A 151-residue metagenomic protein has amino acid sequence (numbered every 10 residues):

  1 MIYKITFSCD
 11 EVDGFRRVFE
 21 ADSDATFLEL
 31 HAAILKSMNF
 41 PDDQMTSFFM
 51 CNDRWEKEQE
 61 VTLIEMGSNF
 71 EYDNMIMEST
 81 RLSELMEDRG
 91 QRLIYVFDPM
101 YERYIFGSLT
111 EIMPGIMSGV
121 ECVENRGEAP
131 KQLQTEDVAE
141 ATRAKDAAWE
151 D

Functional and structural regions predicted by a protein language model:
M1-D151: Short linear regulatory motifs enriched in tryptophan with gly/pro/ser
